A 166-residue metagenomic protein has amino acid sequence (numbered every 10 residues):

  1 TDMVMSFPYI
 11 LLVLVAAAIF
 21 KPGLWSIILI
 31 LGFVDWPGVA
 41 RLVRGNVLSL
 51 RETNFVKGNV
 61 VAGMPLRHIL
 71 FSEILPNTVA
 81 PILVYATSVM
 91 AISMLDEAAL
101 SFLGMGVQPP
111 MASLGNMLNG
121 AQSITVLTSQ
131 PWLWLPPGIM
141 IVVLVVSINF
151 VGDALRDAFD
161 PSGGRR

Functional and structural regions predicted by a protein language model:
T1-R166: Alpha-helical transmembrane segments of integral membrane proteins, especially multi-pass inner/plasma-membrane
